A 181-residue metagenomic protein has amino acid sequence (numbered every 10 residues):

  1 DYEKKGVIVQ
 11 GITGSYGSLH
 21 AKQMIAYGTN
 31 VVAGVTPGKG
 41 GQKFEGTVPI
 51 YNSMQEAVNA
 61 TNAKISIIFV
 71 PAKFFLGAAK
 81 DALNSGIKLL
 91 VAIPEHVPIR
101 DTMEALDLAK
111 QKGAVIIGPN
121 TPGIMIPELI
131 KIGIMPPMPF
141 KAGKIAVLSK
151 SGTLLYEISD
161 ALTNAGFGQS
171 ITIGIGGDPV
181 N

Functional and structural regions predicted by a protein language model:
D1-N181: Catalytic-core regions of core metabolic enzymes, especially those transforming organic acids/acyl-group intermediates
